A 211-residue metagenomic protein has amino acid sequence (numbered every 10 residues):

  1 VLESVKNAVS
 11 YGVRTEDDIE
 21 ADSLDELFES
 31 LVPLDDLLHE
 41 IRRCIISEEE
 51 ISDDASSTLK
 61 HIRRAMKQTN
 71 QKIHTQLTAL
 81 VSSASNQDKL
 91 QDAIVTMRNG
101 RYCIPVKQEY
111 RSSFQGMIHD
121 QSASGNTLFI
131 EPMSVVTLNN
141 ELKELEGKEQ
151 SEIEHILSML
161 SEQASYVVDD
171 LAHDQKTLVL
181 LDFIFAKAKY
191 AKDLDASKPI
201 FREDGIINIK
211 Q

Functional and structural regions predicted by a protein language model:
V1-L2, V9-G12: N-terminal alpha-helical targeting/anchoring segments
V5-K6, T15-D25, L37-Q211: Alpha-helical coupling/stalk and coiled-coil linker elements that connect catalytic or binding modules and transmit
L27-P33: Extended, well-ordered alpha-helical scaffold/bundle regions in very large, multi-domain proteins
